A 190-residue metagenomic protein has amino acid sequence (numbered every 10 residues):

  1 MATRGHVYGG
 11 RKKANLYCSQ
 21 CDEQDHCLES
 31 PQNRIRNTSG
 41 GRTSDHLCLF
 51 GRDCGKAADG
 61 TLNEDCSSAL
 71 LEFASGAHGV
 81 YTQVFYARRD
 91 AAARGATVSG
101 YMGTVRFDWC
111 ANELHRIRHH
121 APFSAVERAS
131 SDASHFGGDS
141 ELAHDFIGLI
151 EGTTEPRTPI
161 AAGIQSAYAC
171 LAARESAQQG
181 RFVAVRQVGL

Functional and structural regions predicted by a protein language model:
M1-N112, L142-P156, V185-L190: Contiguous beta-strand/loop segments that form the cofactor/metal-binding neighborhood of enzyme cores
K56, A129-G137: A short glycine-threonine-serine/GTX helix/turn-capping micro-motif
A96, N112-S124: Short polybasic amphipathic segments
F107, A125-V126: Hydrophobic/basic alpha-helical segments enriched in Actinobacteria
R128-S131, L149-S166: Glycine- and charged-residue-rich phosphate/anionic-cofactor binding loop of Rossmann-like
D139, A143-H144, C170: A general structural signal for well-ordered alpha-helical segments in protein cores
I164, Q178-L190: C-terminal lid/capping helical subdomain adjacent to the catalytic/cofactor pocket in oxidative enzymes
A169-Q179: Short arginine-rich
